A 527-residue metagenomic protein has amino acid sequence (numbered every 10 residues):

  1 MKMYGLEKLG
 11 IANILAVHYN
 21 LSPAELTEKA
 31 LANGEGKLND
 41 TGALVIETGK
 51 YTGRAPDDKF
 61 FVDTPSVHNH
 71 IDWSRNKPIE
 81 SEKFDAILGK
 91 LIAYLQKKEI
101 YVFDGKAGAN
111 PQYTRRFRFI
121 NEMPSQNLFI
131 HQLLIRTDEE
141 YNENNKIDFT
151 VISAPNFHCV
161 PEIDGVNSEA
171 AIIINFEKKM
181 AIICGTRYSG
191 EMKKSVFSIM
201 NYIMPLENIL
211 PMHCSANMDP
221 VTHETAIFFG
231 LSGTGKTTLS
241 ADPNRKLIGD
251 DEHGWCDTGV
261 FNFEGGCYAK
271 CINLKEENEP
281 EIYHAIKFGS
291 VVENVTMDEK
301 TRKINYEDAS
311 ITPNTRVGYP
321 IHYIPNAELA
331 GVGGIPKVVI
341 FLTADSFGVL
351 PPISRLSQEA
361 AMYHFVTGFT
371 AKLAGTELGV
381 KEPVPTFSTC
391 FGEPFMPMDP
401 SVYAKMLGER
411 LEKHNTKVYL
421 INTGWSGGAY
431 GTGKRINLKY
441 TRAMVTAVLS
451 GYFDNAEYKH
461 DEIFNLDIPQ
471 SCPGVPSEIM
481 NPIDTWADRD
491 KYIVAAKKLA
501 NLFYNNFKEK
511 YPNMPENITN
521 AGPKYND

Functional and structural regions predicted by a protein language model:
M1-E143: N-terminal accessory targeting/assembly segments
K2-D40, K50, P205, H213-L231 (+4 more regions): Glycine-rich, often acidic-flanked micro-motifs that create phosphate/phosphodiester-binding or positioning elements
P65-D72, N175-M180, V384-C390: Gly-rich Lys/Arg/Thr-decorated short loops/hinges at beta-loop-alpha junctions or inter-strand turns that position
W73-E80, I182-Y188, P394: Short histidine-centered catalytic/ligand-binding loop motif
I147-F149, A154-I203: Charged, amphipathic alpha-helical linker segments immediately N-terminal to NTP-binding catalytic cores
K236: Conserved lysine of the Walker
D251: A cross-family detector of function-defining hotspots
I479, D484-D527: Generic C-terminus detector
